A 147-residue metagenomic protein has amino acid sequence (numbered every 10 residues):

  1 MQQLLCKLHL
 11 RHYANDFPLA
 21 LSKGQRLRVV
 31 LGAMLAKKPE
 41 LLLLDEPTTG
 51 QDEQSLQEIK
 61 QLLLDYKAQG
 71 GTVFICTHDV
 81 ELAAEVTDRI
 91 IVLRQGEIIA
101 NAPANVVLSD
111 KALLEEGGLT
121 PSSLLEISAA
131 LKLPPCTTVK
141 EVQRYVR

Functional and structural regions predicted by a protein language model:
M1-Y13: Conserved ABC ATPase "signature" region
F17-L21: Conserved ABC ATPase signature
L42-D45: Catalytic Walker B motif of ABC-type/P-loop ATPase nucleotide-binding domains
T77-H78: H-loop/switch region of ABC-family ATPase nucleotide-binding domains
A83-E85: A short, surface-exposed alpha-helical micro-motif characterized by mixed small hydrophobic and charged/polar residues
Q95-G96: Conserved ABC ATPase "signature" C-loop
L114-R147: ABC ATPase nucleotide-binding domains
